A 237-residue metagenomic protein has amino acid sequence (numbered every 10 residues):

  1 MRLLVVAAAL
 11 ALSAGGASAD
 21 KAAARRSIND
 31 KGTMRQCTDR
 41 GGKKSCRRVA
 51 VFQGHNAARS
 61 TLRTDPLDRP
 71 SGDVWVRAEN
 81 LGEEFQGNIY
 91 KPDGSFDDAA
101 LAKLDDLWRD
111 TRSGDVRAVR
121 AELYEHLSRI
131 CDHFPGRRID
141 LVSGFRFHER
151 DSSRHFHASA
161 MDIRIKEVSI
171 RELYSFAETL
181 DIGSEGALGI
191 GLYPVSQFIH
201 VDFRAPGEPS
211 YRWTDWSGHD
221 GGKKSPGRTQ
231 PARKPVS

Functional and structural regions predicted by a protein language model:
M1-P70, H219-S237: N-terminal secretory targeting signals
D20-N29, M34-T38, R77, S152-M161 (+1 more regions): Catalytic cores and adjacent binding grooves of peptidoglycan-active enzymes
P70-G72, A100-D105, P135-R137, S159 (+2 more regions): Envelope-exposed proteins and targeting segments
G72, W108-R120, A160-K166, P209: Second-shell loop/turn segments in exported
A78-N80, I89-K91, S143-R146, I165-E167 (+1 more regions): A mature extracytoplasmic/lumenal domain signature
N80-L81, F85-G136: Active-site acidic/histidine clusters and adjacent loop/turn architecture that either coordinate catalytic ions
D98-A99, V142-A160: Short, surface-exposed glycine/acidic/tryptophan-bearing loops
D115-A118, G136-F145, A187-P194: Surface-exposed patches in mature extracellular/periplasmic domains of secreted proteins
